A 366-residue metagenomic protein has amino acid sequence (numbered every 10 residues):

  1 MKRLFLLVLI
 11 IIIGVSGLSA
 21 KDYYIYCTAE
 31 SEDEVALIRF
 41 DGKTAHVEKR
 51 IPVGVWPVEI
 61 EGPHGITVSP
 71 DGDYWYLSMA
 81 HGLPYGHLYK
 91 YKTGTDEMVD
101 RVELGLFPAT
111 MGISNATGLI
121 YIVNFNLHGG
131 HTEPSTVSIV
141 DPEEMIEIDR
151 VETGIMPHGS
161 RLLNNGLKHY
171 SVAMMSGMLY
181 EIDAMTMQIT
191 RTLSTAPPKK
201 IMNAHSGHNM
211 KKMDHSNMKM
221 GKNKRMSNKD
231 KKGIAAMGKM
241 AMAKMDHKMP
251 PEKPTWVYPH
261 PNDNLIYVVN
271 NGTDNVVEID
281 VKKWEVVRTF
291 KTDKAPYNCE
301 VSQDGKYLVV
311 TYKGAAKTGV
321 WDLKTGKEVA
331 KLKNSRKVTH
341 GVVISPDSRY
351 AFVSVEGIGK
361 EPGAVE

Functional and structural regions predicted by a protein language model:
L4-I13: Sec-dependent N-terminal signal peptides
V15-E366: Predominantly soluble domains enriched in secretory-pathway, periplasmic, or organellar proteins
